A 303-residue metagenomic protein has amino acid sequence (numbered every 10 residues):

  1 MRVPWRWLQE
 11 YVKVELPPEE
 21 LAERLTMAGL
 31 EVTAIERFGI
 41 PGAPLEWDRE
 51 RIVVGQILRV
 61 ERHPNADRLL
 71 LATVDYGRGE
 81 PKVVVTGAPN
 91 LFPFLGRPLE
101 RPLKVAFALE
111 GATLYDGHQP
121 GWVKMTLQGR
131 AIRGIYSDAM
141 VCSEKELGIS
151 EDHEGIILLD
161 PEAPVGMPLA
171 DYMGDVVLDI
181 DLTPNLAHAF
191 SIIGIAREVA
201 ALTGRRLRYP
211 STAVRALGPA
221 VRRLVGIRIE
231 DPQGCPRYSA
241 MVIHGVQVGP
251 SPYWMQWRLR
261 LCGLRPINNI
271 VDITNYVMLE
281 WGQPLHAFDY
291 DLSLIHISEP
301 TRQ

Functional and structural regions predicted by a protein language model:
M1-P219: Phosphate-backbone binding interfaces of nucleic-acid-interacting proteins
R2-W7, A187-A201, G263-D289: Conserved phosphate/anionic-ligand binding catalytic regions in large, soluble enzymes, centered on
K13, T26, E61-R62, R260 (+3 more regions): Signal for well-folded cores of large energy- and translation-related assemblies
W47-R49, M125, W281-L292: Glycine-rich loop at the start of a catalytic domain that most often binds anionic cofactors/ligands
R78-E80, R237-I243, S298: Short, basic, glycine/proline-bearing loop/turn elements
G166-L182, R222-L261: Residues forming anionic-ligand binding surfaces in small-molecule and nucleic-acid pockets of primarily soluble enzymes
G249-P252, Q256-I270, T274-N275, S298: TRNA-recognition modules of translation machinery and tRNA-sensing kinases, especially anticodon-binding
S293-Q303: Residue-level detector of conserved catalytic or cofactor/ligand-binding positions in enzyme active sites
